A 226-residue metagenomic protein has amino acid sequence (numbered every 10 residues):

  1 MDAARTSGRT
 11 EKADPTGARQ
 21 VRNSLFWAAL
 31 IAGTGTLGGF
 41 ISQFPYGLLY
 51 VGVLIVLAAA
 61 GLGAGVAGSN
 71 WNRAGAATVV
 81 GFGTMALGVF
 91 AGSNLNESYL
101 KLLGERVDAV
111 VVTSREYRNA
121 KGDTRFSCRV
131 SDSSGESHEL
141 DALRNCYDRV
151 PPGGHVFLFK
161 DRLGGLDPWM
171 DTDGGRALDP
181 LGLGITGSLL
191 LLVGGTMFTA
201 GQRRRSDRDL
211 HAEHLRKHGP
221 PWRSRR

Functional and structural regions predicted by a protein language model:
M1-V21, G33-T34: Cytosolic juxtamembrane N-terminal segments of multi-pass membrane proteins
D14-Q20, S42-Y50, A67-A77, V193-R226: Juxtamembrane interface at the cytosolic side of transmembrane helices
G17-G65: Membrane-embedded alpha-helical segments of integral membrane proteins
N70-E97: Internal/C-terminal transmembrane anchor helices
L102-A120: Structural detector for short beta-strands of small beta-barrel domains
Y117-V130: Short aromatic-glycine-enriched beta-strand elements
L143-D171: Extended, hydrophilic extramembrane loops/domains of integral membrane proteins
G174-L192: N-terminal membrane-entry
